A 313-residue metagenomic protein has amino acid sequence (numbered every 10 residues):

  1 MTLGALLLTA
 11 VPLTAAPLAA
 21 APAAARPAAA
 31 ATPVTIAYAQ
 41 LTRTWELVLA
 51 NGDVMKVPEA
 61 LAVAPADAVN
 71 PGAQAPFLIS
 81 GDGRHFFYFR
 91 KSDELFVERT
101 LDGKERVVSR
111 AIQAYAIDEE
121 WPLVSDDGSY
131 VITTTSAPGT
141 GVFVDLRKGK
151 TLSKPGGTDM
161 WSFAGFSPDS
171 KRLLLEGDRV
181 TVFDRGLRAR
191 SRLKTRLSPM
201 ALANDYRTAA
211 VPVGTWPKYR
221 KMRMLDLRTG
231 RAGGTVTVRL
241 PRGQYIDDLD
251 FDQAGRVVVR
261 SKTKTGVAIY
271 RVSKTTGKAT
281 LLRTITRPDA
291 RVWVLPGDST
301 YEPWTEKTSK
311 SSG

Functional and structural regions predicted by a protein language model:
M1-A25: Secretory targeting and sorting signals
A24-G81, R283-G313: Extracytoplasmic low-complexity, Pro/Thr/Ser/Ala/Gly-rich segments that lie immediately after a secretion/anchoring
R26-T32, P76-H85, R90, W121-Y130 (+4 more regions): Blade-terminus and WD-like Trp-Asp/Gly-His loop motifs, strongest in beta-propeller folds
T42-L61, K91-Q113, Y130, T134-G157 (+4 more regions): Beta-propeller blade-edge and WD-like acidic-aromatic loop motif
L61-A64, A111-D118, G156-S162, K194-M200 (+2 more regions): Short coil/turn segments at the loop-to-beta-strand junctions that recur within blades of beta-propeller repeat folds
A62-R84, S92-E94, G103-W121: Blade-loop segments of beta-propeller domains
R196, M200-N204, W216-Y219: Alpha-helix initiation and capping sites
V238-G313: C-terminal appended segment following the main domain
